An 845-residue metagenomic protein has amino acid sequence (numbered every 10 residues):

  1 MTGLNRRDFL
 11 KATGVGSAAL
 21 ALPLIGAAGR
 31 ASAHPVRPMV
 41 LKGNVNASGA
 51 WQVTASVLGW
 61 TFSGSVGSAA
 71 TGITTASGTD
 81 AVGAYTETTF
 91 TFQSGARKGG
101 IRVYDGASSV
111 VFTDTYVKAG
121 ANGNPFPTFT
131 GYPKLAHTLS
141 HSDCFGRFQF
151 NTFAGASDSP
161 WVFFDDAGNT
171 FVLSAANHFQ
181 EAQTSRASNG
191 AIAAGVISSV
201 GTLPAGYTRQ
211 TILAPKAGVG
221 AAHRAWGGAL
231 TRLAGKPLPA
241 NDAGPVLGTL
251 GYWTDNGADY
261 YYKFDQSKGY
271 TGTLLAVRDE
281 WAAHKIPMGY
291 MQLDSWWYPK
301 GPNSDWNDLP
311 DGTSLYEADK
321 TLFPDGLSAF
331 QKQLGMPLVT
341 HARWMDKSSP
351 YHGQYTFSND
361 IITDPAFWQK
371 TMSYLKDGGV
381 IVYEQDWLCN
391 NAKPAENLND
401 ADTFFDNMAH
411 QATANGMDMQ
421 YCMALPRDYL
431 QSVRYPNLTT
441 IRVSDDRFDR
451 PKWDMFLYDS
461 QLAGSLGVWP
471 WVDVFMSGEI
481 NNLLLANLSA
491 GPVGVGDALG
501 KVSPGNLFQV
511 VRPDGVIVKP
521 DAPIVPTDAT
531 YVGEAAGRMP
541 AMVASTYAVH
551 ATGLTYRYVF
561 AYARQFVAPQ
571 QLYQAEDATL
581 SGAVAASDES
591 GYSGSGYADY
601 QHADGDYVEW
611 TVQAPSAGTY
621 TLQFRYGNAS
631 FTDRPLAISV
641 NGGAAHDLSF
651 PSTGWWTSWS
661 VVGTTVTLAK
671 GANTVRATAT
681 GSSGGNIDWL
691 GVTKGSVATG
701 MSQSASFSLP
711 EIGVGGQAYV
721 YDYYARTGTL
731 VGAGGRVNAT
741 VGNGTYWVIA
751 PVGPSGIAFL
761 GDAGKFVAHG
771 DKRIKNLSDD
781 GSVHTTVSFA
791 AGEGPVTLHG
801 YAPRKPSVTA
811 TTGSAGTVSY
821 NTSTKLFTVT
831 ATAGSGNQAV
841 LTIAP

Functional and structural regions predicted by a protein language model:
T2, D8-R30: N-terminal export signals
H34-M291, S295, K300, D305-E317 (+2 more regions): Carbohydrate-recognition beta-sandwich/jelly-roll modules in extracellular/periplasmic carbohydrate-active proteins
V110, A486-S489, G494, Y531-P569 (+5 more regions): Carbohydrate-binding surface patches
P133-C144, A578, P710-Y724, G800-G813: Solvent-exposed beta-hairpin/edge-strand motifs
Y252-L398: Aromatic-lined carbohydrate-binding/catalytic grooves of carbohydrate-active enzymes
S349-V380, L398-T403, N407-N506, K519-A536: Glycan-recognition surfaces
A568-M701, G753, D779, H784 (+3 more regions): Extracytoplasmic
G735-F766, S823-P845: C-terminal beta-strand-rich structural cap/linker in extracellular carbohydrate-active enzymes
